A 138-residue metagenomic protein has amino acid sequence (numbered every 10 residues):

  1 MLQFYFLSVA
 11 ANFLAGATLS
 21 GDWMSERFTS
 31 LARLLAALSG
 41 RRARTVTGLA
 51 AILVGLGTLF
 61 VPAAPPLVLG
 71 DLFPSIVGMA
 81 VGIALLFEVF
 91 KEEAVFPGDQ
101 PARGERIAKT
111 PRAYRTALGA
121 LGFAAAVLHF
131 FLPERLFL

Functional and structural regions predicted by a protein language model:
M1-S8, F137-L138: Intrinsic N-terminal pre-sequences and regulatory tails
Y5-S30: N-terminal signal-anchor/start-transfer transmembrane helix
V9-T18, L49-A51, V77-F87, G122: Hydrophobic cores of alpha-helical transmembrane segments in multi-pass inner/ER membrane proteins, independent
W23-L34, V89-G104: Cytoplasmic membrane-interface regions of multi-pass membrane proteins
L34-A51, D71-P74, G104-G122: Juxtamembrane helix-loop boundaries in multi-pass membrane proteins
T45-L67: Long, highly hydrophobic alpha-helical transmembrane signal-anchor segments
A63-A94: Short alpha-helical packing/oligomerization segments
A125-L138: Juxtamembrane boundary at the C-terminal end of a transmembrane helix
